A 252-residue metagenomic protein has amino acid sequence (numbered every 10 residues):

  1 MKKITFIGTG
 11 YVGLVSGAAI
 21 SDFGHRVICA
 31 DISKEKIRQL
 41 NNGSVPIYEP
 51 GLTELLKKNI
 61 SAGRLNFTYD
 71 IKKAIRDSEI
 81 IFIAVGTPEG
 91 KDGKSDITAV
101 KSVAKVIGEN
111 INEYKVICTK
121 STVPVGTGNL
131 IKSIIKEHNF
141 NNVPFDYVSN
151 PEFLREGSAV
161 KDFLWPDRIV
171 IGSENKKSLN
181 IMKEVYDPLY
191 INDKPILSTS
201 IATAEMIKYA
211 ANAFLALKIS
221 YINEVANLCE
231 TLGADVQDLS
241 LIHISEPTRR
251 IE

Functional and structural regions predicted by a protein language model:
M1-S44: NAD(P)+-binding Rossmann beta1-loop-alpha1 motif at the extreme N-terminus of oxidoreductases
L52-E79, E89, G108: A structured beta-alpha segment of the ubiquitous adenosine-cofactor-binding alpha/beta core
L56-N66, N141-F145, N192-K194: A short helix-to-beta-strand connector/capping loop
R76-D77, E113, P166: Alpha-helix C-terminal capping/helix-to-coil transition sites in glycosyltransferase folds
I83-V85, S121, S173-E174: Glycine-rich, N-terminal phosphate-binding loop of Rossmann-like dinucleotide-binding domains
P88-F153: Rossmann-like NAD(P)(H) cofactor-binding subdomain of soluble oxidoreductases
V148-A216, D238-L241: Conserved Rossmann-fold dehydrogenase catalytic segment
I242-E252: Single conserved hydrophobic/aromatic residue that forms the stacking wall/gate of nucleotide- or nucleobase-binding
